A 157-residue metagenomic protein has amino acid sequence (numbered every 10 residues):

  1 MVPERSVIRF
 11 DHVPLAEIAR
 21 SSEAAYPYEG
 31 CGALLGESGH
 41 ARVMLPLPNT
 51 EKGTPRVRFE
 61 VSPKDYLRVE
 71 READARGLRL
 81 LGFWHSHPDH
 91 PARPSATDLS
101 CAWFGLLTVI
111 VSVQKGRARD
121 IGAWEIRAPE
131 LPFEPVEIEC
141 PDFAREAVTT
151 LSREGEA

Functional and structural regions predicted by a protein language model:
M1-L80, P88-A157: Conserved beta-strand-loop surface patch within small alpha/beta domains used for substrate/adaptor or ligand engagement
F83: Conserved, mostly hydrophobic/aromatic
